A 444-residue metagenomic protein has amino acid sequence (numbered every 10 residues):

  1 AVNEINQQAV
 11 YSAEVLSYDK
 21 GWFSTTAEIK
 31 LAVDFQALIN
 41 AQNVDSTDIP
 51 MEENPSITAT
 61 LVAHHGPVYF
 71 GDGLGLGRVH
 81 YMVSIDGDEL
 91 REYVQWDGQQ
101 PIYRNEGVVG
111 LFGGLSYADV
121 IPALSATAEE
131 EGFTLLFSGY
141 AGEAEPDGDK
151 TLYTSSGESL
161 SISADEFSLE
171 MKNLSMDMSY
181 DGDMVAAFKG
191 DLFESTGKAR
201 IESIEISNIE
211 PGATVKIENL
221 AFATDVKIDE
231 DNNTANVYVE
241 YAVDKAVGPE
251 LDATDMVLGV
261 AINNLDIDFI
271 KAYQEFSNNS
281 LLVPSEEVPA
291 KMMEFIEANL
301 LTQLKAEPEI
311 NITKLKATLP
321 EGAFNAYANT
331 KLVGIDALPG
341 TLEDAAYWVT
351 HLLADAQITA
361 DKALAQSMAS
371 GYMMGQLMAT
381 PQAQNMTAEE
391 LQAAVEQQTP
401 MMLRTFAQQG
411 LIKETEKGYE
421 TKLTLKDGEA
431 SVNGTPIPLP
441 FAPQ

Functional and structural regions predicted by a protein language model:
V2-Q444: Glycine-rich, small/hydroxylated-residue low-complexity segments
